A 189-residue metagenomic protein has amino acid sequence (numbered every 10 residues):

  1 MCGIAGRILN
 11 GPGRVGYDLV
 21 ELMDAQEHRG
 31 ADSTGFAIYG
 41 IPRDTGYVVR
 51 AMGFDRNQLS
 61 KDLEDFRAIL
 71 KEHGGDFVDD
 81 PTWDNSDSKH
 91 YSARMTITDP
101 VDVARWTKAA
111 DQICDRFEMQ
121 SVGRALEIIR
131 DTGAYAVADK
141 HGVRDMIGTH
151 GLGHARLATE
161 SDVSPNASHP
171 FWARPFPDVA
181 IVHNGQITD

Functional and structural regions predicted by a protein language model:
M1-D189: N-terminal segments that mediate ammonia production and transfer in glutamine-dependent amidotransferase systems
